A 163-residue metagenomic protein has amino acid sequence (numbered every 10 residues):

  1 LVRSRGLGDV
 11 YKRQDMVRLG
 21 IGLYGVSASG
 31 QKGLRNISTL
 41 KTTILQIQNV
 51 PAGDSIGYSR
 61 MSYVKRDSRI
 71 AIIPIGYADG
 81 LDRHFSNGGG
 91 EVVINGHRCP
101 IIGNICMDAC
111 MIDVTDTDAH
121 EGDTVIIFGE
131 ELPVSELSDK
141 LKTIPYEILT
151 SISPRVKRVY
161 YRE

Functional and structural regions predicted by a protein language model:
L1-L7, Y11: Single conserved hydrophobic/aromatic residue that forms the stacking wall/gate of nucleotide- or nucleobase-binding
D15-L19, A71: Hydrophobic faces of well-ordered beta-strands that scaffold small-molecule active sites in alpha/beta enzyme cores
R18-G20, T43, S135: C-terminal alpha-helical cap/extension of soluble enzyme domains
R18-G30: Glycine-rich phosphate-binding active-site loops on the catalytic face of alpha/beta enzymes
G30-K32, S59-R60: Short, P/G- and charge-enriched loop/turn segments at secondary-structure junctions
L34-T43: Short coil-to-beta-strand transition motifs
N49-E163: C-terminal accessory subdomain/extension
